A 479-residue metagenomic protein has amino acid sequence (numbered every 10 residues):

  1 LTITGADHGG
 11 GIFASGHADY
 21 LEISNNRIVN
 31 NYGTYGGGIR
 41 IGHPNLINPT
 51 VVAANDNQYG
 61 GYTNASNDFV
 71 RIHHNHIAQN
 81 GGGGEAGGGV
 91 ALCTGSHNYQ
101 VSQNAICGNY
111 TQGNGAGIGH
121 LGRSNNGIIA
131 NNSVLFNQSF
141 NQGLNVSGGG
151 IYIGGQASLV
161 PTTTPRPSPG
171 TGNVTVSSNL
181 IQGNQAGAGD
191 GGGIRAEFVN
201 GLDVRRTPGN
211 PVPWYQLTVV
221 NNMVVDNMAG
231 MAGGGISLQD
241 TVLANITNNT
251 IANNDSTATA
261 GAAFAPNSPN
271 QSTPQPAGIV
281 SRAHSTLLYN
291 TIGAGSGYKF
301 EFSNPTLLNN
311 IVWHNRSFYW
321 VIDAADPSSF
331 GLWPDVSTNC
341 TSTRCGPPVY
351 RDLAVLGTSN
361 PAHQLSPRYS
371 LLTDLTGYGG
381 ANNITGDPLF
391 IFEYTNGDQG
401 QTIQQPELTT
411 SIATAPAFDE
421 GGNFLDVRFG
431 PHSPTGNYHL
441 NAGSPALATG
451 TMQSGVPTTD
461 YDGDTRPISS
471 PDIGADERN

Functional and structural regions predicted by a protein language model:
L1-G5, A18-Y32, L46-G81, S96-Y110 (+8 more regions): Right-handed parallel beta-helix
A6-S15, G33-T63, G82-C93, T111-G122 (+6 more regions): Extracellular beta-strand/beta-solenoid scaffold signature
G10-Y20, S24-N25, N441-A446: Extracellular repeat-rich scaffold modules on cell surfaces
Y215-G443: Predominantly extracellular beta-rich ligand-binding scaffolds that present long acidic/polar faces for carbohydrate
T414-D419, R466-G474: Extracellular interaction modules
A442, S454-S469: Extracellular calcium-associated, cysteine-rich motifs in secreted modular proteins
G443-M452, S470-N479: Short, surface-exposed, low-complexity cationic segments
